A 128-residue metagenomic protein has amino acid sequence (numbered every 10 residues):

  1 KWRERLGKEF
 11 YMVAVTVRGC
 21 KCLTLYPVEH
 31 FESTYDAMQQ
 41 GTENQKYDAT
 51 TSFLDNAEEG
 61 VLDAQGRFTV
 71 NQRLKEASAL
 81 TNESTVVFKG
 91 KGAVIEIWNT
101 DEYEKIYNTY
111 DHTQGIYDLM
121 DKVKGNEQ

Functional and structural regions predicted by a protein language model:
W2-A64, R73-Q128: Flexible "stalk/tail and boundary" regions
